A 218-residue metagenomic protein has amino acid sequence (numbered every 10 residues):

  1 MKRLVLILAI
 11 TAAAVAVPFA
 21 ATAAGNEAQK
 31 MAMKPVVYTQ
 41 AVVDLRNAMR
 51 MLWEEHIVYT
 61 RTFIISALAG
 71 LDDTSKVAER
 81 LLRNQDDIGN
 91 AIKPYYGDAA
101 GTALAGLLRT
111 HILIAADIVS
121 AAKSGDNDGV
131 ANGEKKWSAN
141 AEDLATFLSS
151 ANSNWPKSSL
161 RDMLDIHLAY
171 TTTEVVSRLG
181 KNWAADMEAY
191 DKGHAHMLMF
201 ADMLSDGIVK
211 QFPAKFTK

Functional and structural regions predicted by a protein language model:
M1-L8: Bacterial N-terminal signal peptides that target proteins for export
A14-T22: C-terminal segment of classical bacterial N-terminal signal peptides
T22-M33: Cleaved targeting-peptide boundary
K34, A41-R46, R50-A67, L81 (+3 more regions): C-terminal amphipathic alpha-helix
V36-Y38, F63-T74, G89-A100: Helix-loop segments that flank and shape redox-cofactor active sites
K76-R80: Juxtamembrane helix-loop boundaries in multi-pass membrane proteins
L82-V119: Mid-chain, structured segments of secreted extracytoplasmic proteins
A121-K123: Short, cysteine-centered beta-strand-loop-beta hairpins and adjacent loop/turn segments enriched in charged/polar
